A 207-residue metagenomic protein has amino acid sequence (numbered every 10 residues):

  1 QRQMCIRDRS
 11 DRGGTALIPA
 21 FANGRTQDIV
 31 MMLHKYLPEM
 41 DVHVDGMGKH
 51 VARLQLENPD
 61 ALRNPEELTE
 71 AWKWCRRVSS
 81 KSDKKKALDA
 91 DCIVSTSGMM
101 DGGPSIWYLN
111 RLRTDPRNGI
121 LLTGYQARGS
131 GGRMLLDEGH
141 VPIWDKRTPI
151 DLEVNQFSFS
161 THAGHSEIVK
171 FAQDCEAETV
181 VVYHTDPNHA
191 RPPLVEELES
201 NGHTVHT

Functional and structural regions predicted by a protein language model:
Q1-I6: Short, small-residue-biased leader/transition segments that mark boundaries at the very start of proteins
R7-T123, R128-G129, Y183, E199-N201: Hard-cation-handling environments
G103-L112, S160-D174: A short, acidic, amphipathic alpha-helical segment used as a generic capping/interface helix at domain edges
T123-P149: Short, compositionally biased "basic patch" segments
P142-K170: Generic long, charged, amphipathic alpha-helical segments
A172, E176-V182: Proline-aspartate-enriched helix->loop->beta-strand connector
H189-T207: Short acidic, glycine/proline-enriched helix-loop-strand junctions
